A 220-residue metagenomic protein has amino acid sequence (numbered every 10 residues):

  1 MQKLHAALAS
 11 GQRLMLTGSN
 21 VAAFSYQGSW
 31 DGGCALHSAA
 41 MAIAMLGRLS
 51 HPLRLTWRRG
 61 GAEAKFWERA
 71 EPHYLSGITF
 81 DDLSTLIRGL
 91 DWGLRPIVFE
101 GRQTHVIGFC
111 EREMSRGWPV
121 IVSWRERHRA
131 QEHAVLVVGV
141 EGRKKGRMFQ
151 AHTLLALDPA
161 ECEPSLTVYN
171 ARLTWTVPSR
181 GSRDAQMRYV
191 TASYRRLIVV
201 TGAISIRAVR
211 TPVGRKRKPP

Functional and structural regions predicted by a protein language model:
M1-A22, P219-P220: Non-catalytic, low-structured ubiquitin/UBL-interacting segments
Q12-E100: Cysteine-nucleophile protease catalytic domains, especially the papain-like/related folds used in DUB/UBL proteases
L49, L53, W57-R58, V106 (+4 more regions): A sequence-level detector of short, solvent-exposed, charge-rich linear segments
W92-G101, L197, A203-I206: Generic structural motif
G101-L157: Active-site-adjacent substructure of cysteine-protease-like catalytic cores
V140-P220: Noncatalytic regulatory segments and standalone regulatory/sensor domains
